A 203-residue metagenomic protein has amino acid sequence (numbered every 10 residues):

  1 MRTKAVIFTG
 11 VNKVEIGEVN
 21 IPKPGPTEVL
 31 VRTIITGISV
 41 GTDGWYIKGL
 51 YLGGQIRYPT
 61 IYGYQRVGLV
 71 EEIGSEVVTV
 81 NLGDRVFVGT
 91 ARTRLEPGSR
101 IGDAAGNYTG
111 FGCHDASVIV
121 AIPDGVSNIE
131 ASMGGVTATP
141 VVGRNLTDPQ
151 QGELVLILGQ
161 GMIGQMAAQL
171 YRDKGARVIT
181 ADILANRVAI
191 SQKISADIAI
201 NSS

Functional and structural regions predicted by a protein language model:
R2-K4: Extreme N-terminal starter segment of soluble prokaryotic enzymes
G10-N12, G25: Residue-level recognition of beta-strand termini and adjacent short loop/turns
I16-E18, V67-L69, R85-F87, F111-C113 (+1 more regions): Conserved hydrophobic/aromatic beta-strand scaffold that supports enzyme active sites
P22-I38, L50-R92, P123-G125: Glycine-rich beta-strand-centered segment in the early N-terminal region that forms part of a ligand/cofactor-binding
V40-K48: Cytochrome P450 core scaffold surrounding the K-helix E-X-X-R motif and the conserved "meander" helix-loop region
Q65, T109, G175: Short coil/loop residues immediately preceding or within conserved phosphate-binding loops of NTP-utilizing enzyme
G89-L158: NAD(P)H dinucleotide-binding glycine-rich loop of Rossmann-like/cofactor-binding domains, especially the beta1-alpha1
S127-S203: Mid-domain Rossmann-like dinucleotide-binding core that forms the NAD(H)/NADP(H) cofactor-binding site
